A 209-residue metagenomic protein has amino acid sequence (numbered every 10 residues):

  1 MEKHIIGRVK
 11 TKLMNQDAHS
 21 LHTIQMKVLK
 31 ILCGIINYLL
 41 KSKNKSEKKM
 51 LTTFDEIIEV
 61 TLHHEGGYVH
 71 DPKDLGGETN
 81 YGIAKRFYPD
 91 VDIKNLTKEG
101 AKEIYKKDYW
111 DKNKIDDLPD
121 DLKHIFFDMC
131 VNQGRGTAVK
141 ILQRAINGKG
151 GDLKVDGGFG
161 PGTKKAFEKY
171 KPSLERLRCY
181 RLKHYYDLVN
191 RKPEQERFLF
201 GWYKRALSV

Functional and structural regions predicted by a protein language model:
H4-V209: Cell-wall polysaccharide-cleaving catalytic domain and substrate-binding groove, primarily in peptidoglycan/chitin
